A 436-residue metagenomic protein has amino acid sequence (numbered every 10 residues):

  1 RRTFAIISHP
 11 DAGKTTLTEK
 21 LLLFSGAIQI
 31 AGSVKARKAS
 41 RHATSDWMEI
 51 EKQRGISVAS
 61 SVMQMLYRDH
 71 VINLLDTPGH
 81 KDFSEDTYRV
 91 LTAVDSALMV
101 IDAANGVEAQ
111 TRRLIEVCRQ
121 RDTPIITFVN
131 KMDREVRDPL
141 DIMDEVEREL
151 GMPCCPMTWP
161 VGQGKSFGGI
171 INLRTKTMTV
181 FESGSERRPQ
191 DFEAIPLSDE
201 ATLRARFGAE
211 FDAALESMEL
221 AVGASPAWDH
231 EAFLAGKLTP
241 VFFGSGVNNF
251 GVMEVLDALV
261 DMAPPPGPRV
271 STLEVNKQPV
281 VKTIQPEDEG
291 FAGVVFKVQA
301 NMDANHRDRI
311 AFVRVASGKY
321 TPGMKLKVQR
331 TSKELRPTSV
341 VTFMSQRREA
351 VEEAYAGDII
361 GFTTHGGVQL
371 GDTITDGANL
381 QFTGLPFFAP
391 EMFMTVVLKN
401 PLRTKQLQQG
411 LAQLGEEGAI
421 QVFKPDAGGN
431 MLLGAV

Functional and structural regions predicted by a protein language model:
R1-V436: Structural and coupling elements of P-loop NTPases
